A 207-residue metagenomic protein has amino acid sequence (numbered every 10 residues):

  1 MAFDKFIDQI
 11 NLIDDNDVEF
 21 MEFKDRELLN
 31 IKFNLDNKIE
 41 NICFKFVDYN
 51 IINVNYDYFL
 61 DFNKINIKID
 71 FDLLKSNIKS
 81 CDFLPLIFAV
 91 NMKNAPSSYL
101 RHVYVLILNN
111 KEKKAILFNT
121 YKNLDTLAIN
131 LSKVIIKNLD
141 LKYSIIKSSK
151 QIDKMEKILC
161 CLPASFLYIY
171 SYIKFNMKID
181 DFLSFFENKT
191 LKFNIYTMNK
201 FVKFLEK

Functional and structural regions predicted by a protein language model:
M1-V105, N110-A115: Cysteine protease catalytic domains with a Cys-His-Asp triad
F3, D17-F20, F46, P85 (+9 more regions): Generic intrinsically disordered, low-complexity segments enriched for polar/acidic and small residues
D8, L12-D15, E40, F44 (+6 more regions): Generic surface-pattern signal
N30, N34-N37, T126, C160 (+2 more regions): Alpha-helix boundary/N-cap detector
N55-N66, Y168-K207: Contiguous terminal or domain-adjacent regions that often encompass a lipid-handling module or interaction segment
F71-S76, S132-I136, V202: Short amphipathic alpha-helical segments and helix-helix/interface helices
K79-M177: Cysteine protease-like catalytic core of ubiquitin/ubiquitin-like
